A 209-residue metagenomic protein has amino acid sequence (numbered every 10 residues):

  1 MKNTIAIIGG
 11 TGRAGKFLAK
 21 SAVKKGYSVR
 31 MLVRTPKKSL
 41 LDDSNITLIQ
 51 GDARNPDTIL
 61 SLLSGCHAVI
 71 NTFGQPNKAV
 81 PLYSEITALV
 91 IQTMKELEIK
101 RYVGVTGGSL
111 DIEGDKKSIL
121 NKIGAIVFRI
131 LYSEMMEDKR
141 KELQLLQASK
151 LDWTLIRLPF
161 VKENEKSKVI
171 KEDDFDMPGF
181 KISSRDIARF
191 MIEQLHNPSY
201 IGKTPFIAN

Functional and structural regions predicted by a protein language model:
I5-K25: N-terminal Rossmann NAD(P)H-binding glycine-rich loop of SDR-like oxidoreductase domains
L32-K37, D52-A53: N-terminal Rossmann-fold cofactor-binding loop
T47-C66: Conserved Rossmann-fold cofactor-binding substructure of NAD(P)-dependent oxidoreductases
H67-I70, V103: N-terminal Rossmann-like NAD(P) cofactor-binding module of classical short-chain dehydrogenase/reductase
P76-G104, K141: NAD(P)-cofactor binding segment of oxidoreductase domains
L82, I156, F180-I192, K203: Substrate-positioning beta->alpha
L143-N164: Conserved beta-loop-beta element that borders a ligand/cofactor-binding pocket
S149, E165-I170, Q194-K203: Glycine/proline-rich active-site loop of Rossmann-fold NAD(P)-dependent oxidoreductases
